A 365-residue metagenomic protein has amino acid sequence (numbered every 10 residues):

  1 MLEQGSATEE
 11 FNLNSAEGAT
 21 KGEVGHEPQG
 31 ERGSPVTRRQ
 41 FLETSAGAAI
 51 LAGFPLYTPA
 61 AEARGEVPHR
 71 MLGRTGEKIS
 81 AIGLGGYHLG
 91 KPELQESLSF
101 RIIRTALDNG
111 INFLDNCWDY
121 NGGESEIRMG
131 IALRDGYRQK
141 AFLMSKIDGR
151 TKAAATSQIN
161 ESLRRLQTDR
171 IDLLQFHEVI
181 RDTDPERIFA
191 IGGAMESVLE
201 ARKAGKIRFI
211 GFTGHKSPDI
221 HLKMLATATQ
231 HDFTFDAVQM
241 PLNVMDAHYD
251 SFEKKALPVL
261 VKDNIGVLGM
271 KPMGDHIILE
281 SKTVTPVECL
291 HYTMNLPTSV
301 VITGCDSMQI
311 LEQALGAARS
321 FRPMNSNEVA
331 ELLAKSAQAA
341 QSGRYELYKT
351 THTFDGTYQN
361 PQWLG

Functional and structural regions predicted by a protein language model:
M1-V36: N-terminal secretory signal peptides
P35-E43, I50-G65: N-terminal twin-arginine translocation
L56-I82, P92: C-terminal segment of N-terminal export signals and the immediately downstream linker at the start of the mature
L72, L84, L114, M129 (+7 more regions): Conserved, mostly hydrophobic/aromatic
N116-A132, D182: Glycine-rich, proline-tolerant flexible connector loops at the mouths of alpha/beta enzymes
G130-M144, M195-E200: Alpha-helix-loop-beta-strand connector modules within alpha/beta enzyme cores
R150-K255, V261-L268: Glycine/proline-rich, positively charged, aromatic-decorated active-site loop/lid region on the catalytic face
H231, K255-G365: Structured C-terminal cap/extension of enzyme domains
